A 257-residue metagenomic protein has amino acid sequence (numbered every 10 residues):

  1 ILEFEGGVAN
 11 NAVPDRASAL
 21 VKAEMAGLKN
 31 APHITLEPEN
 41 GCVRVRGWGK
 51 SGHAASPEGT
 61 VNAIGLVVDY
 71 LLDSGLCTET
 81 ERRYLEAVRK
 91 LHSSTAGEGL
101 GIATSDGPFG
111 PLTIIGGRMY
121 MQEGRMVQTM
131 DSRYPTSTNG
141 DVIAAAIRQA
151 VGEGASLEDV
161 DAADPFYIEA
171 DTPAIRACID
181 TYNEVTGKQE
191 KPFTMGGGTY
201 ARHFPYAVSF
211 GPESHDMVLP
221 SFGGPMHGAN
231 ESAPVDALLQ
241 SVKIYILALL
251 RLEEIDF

Functional and structural regions predicted by a protein language model:
I1-P135: Midchain, well-structured core segments that form catalytic/ion-binding scaffolds
P14-A17, I168-R176, Y206-A207: Short glycine/threonine-rich loop-to-helix capping motif typified by GTGT followed within a few residues by an Asp-Pro
E24-I34, L66-C77, A146-A155, P173 (+3 more regions): Generic non-transmembrane alpha-helical segments
R46-H53, S156-D161, F222-A229: A short small-residue
E58-V61, T172, S232: Short, conserved loop/turn and helix-capping segments at secondary-structure boundaries that abut family-defining
M121-G197, L219: Substrate-recognition/cap regions that form aromatic- and gly/pro-loop-enriched pockets for small-molecule ligands
T181, K188-I255: Zn-dependent metallopeptidase/amidohydrolase metal-coordination segment
